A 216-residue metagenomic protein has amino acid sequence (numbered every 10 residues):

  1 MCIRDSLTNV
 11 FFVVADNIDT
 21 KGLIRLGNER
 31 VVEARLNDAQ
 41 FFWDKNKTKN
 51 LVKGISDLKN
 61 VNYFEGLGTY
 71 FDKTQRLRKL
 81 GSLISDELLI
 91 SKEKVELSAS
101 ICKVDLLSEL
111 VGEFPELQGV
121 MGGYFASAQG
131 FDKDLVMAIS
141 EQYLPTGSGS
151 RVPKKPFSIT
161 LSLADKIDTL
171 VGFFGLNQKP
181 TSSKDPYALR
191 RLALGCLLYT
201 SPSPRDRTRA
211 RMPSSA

Functional and structural regions predicted by a protein language model:
M1-I3, S203-D206, A210-A216: Positively charged, low-complexity/disordered segments
R4-S201, R205: Amphipathic alpha-helical "coupling" segments that flank catalytic cores
